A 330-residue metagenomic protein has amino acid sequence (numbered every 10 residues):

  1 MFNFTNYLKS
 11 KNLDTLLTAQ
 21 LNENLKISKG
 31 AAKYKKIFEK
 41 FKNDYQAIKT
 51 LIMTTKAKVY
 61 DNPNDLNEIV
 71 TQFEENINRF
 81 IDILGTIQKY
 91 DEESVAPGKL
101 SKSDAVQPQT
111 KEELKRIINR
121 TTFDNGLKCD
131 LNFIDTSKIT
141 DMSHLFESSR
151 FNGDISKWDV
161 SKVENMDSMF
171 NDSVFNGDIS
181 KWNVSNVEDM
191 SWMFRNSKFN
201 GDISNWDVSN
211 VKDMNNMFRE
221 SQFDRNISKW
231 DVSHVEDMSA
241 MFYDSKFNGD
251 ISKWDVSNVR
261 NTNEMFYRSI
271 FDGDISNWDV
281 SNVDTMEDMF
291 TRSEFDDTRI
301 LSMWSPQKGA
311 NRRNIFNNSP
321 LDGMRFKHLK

Functional and structural regions predicted by a protein language model:
N6-D91: Long, low-complexity or tandemly repetitive, helically biased scaffold regions used for multimeric assembly/adhesion
L8, L17, K26, V70-F73 (+3 more regions): Negatively charged
